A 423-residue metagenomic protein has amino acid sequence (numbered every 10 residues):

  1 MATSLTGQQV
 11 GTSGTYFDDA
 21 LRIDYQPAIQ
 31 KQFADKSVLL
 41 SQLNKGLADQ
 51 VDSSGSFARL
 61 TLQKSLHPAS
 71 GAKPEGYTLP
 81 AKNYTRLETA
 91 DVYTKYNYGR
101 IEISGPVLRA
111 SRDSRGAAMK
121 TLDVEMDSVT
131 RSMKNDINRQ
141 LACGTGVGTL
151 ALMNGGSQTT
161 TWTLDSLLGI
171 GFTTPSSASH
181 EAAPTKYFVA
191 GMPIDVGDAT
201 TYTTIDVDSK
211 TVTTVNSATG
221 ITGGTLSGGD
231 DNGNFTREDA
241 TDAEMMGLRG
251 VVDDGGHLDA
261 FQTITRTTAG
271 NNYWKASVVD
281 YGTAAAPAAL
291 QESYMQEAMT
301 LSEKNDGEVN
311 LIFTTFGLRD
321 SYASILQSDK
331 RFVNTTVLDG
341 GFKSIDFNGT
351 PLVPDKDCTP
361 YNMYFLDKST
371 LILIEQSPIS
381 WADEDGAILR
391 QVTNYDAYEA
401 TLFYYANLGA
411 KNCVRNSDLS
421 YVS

Functional and structural regions predicted by a protein language model:
M1-K73, T78-S423: Core alpha/beta structural scaffold of self-assembling particle/tube/pore-forming proteins
